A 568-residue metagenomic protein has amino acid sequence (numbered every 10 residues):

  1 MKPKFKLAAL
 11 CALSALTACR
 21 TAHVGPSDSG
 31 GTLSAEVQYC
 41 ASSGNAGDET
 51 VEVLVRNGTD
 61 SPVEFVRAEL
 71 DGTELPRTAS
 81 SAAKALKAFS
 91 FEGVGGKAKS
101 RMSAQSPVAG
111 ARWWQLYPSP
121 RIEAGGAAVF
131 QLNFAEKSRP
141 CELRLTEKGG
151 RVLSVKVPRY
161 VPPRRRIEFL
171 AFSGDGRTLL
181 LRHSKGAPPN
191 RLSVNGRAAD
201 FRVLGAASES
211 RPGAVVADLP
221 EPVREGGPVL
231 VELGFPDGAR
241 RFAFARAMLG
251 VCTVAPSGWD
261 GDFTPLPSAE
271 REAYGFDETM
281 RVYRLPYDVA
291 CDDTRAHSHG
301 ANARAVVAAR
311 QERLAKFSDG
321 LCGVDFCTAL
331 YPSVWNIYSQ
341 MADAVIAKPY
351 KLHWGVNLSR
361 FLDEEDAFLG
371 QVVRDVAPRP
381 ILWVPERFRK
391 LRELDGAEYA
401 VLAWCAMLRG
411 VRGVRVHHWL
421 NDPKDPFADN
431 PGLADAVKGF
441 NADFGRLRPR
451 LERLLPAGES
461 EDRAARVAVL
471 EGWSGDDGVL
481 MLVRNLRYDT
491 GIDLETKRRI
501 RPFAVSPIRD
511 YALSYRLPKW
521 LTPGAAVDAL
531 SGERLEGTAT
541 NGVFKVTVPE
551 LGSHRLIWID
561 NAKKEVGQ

Functional and structural regions predicted by a protein language model:
P3-L10: Sec-dependent signal peptide recognition, specifically the positively charged N-region followed immediately by
T17-A18: C-terminal motif of bacterial Sec signal peptides marking the signal peptidase cleavage site
V24-G58, V157-S184, D489-R509: Extracellular ectodomain segments of secreted/surface proteins
V51-V55, L143-L145, T178-R182, V231-L233 (+1 more regions): Buried hydrophobic-core signal for structured, non-transmembrane domains
D71-S138, R166-G176, R182-E225, P236 (+1 more regions): C-terminal beta-sandwich/jelly-roll accessory domains of carbohydrate-active enzymes
F134-V161, F235-A243: Terminal connector regions
Y160-P163, A245-V251, K563-Q568: Glycine/proline-rich low-complexity spacer/linker segments in large multi-domain proteins
G226-G227, V231-G524, D528-E536, N541-N561: Glycan-processing catalytic domains of CAZymes
